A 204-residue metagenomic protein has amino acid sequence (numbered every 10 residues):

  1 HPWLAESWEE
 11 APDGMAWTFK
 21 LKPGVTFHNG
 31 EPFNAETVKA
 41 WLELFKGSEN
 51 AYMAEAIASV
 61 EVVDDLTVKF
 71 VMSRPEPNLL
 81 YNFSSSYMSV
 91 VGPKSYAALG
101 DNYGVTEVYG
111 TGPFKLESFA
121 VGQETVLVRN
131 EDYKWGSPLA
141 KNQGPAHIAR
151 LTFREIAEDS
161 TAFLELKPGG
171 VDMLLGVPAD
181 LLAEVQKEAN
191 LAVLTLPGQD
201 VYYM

Functional and structural regions predicted by a protein language model:
W3-A5, P12-A16, F33, Y52-I57 (+7 more regions): Extracytoplasmic
L4, A35, S48, Y52-A56 (+5 more regions): Extracytoplasmic/periplasmic mature domains of Sec-exported, cell-envelope-associated bacterial proteins
E6, H28, V71-S89, Y109-T161 (+1 more regions): Aromatic-rich, solvent-exposed beta-strand/loop patch
E6-E49, V63, K69, A162-E165: Aromatic- and charge-enriched surface segment that lines or borders ligand/interaction sites
D13, K20, Y52-Y96, N102-G104 (+2 more regions): Surface-exposed binding/hinge segments that line and control ligand-binding clefts or catalytic entry sites
L21-N29, I57, L151-E155, K167-G170: Second-shell loop/turn segments in exported
V171-V177: Paired acidic/hydrophobic, glycine-rich loop segments that form the ligand-binding mouth/hinge of periplasmic-binding
